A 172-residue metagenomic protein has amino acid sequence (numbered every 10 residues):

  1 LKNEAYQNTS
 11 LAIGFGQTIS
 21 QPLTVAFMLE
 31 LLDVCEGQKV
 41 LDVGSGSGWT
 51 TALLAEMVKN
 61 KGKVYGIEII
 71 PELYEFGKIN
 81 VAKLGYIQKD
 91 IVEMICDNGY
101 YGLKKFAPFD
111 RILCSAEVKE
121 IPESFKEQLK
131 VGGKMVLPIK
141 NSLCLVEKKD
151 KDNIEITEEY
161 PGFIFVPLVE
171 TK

Functional and structural regions predicted by a protein language model:
L1-D33: Conserved AdoMet
E4, T9-L11, Q17, Y101 (+2 more regions): Flexible, active-site-adjacent loop/turn segments at secondary-structure boundaries
D33-I154: Conserved nucleotide-cofactor-binding alpha/beta core module
L143-K172: Core SAM-dependent methyltransferase catalytic element
